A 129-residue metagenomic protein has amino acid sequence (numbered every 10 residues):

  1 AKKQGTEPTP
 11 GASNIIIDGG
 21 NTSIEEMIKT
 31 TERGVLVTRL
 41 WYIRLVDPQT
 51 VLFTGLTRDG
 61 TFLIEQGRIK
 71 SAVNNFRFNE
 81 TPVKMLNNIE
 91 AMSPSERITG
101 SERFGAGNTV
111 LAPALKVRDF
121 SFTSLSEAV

Functional and structural regions predicted by a protein language model:
A1-V129: N-terminal small-residue-enriched
